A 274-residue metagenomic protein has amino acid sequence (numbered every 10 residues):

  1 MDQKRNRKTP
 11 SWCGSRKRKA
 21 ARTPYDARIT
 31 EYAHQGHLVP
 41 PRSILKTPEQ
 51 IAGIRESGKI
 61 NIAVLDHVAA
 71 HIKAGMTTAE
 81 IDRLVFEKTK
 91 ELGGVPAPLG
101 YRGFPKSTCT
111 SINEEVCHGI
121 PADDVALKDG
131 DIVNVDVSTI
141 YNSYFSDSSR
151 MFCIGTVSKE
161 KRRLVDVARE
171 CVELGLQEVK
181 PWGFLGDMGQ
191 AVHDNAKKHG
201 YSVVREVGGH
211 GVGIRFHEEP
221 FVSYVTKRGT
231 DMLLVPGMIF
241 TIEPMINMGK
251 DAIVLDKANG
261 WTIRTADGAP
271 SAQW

Functional and structural regions predicted by a protein language model:
Q3-K17: Short Cys/His-rich zinc-binding micro-motifs
R5, A20-W274: Active-site neighborhoods and metal-handling regions in enzymes and metal-associated proteins
